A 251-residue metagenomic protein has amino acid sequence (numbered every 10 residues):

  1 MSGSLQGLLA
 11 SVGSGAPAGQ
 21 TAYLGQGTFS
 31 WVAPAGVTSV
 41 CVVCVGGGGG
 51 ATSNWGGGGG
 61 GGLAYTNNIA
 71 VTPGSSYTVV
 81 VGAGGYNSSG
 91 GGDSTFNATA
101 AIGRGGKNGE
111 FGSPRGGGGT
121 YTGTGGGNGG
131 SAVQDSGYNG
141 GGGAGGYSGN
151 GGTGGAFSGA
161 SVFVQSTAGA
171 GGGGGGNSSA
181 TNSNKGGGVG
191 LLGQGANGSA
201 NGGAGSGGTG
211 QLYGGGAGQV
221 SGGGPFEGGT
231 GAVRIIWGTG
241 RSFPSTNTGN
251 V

Functional and structural regions predicted by a protein language model:
S2-G13, S39-V251: Low-complexity, glycine/proline-biased repetitive segments and flexible coils/loops
V12-S30: Solvent-exposed, flexible loop/coil segments flanking beta-strands in beta-rich domains
L24-G36, N87, D93-S94: Surface-exposed ligand/attachment interfaces on beta-rich extracellular proteins
